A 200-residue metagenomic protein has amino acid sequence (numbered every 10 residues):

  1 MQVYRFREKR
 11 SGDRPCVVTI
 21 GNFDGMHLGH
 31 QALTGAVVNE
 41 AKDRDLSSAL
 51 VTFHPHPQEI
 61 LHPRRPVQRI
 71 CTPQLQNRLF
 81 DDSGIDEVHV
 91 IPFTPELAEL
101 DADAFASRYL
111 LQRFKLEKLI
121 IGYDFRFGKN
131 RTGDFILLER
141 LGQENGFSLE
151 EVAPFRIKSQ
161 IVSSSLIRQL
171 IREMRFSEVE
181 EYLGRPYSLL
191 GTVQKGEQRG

Functional and structural regions predicted by a protein language model:
Q2-E8, H89: Short acidic-hydrophobic, aromatic-tinged amphipathic segments that line or gate anion-handling sites
K9-D13, P95-A98, R156-Q160: A short acidic, often aromatic-flanked loop/helix-cap motif at beta-alpha or helix-coil junctions that lines enzyme
K9-T72: N-terminal catalytic cores of NTP/NDP-binding nucleotidyl/phosphoryl-transfer enzymes
Q68-Q76, L100-A106: Glycine-rich, highly charged phosphate/nucleotide-binding loops
F80-D82: ATP-dependent adenylation/nucleotidyltransferase module used to activate substrates
V90-L110: Conserved phosphate-binding/catalytic loop of the ribokinase/pfkB sugar-kinase fold
A104-S107, L111-G200: Active-site cores that bind ATP or allylic diphosphates and position pyrophosphate for catalysis
